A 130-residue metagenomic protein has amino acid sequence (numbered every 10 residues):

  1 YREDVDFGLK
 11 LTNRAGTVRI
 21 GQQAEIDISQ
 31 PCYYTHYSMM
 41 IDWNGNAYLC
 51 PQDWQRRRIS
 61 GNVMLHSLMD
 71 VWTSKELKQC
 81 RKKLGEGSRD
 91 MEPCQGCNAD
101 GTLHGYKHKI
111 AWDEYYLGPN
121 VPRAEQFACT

Functional and structural regions predicted by a protein language model:
Y1-I26, Y33-Y34, S38-N46: Conserved C-terminal portion of the radical SAM core fold that forms the substrate/S-adenosylmethionine-binding
I20, I26-I28, I41, I59 (+2 more regions): Weak global preference for isoleucine
P31-Y34, G96: Short, cysteine/histidine-rich loop/knuckle motifs that typically chelate Zn2+
N46-T130: Flexible mid-to-C-terminal extensions adjoining Fe-S/redox cofactors in radical SAM and related proteins
